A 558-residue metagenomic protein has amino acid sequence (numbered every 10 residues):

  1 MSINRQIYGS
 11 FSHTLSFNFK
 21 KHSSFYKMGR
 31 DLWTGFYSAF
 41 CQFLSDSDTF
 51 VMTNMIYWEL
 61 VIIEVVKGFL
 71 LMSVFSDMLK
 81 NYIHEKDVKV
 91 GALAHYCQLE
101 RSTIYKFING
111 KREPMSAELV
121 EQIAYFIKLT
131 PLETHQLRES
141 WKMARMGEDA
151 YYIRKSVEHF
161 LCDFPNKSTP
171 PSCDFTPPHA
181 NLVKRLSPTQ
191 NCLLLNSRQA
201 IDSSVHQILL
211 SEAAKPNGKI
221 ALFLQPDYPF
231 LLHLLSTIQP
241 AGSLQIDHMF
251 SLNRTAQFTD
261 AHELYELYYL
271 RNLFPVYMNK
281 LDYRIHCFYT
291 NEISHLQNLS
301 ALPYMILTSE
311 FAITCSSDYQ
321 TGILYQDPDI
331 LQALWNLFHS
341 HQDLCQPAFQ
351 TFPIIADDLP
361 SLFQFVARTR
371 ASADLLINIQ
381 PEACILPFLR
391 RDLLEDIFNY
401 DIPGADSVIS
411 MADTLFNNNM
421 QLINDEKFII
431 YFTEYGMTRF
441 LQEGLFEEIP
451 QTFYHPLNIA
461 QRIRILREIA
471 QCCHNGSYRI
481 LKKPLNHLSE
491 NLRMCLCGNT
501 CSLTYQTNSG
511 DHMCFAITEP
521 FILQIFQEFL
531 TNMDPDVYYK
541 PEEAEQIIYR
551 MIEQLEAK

Functional and structural regions predicted by a protein language model:
S47-K89: A short, Lys/Arg-rich alpha-helix, primarily the initiator
N54, K67, E118-E121, Y125-H179: Short amphipathic recognition helices of helix-turn-helix/homeodomain-type DNA-binding modules
A92-A94: Short alpha-helical "recognition helix" segments of helix-turn-helix
Q98-M115, E139-K142: Recognition helix of helix-turn-helix/homeodomain-like DNA-binding domains that insert into the DNA major groove
N191-I552: Hydrophobic protein-protein interaction segments
